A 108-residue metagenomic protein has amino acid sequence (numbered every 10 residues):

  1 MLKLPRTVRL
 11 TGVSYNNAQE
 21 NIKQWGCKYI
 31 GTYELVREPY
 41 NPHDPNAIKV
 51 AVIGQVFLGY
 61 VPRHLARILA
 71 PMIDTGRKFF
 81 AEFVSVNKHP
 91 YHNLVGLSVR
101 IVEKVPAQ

Functional and structural regions predicted by a protein language model:
M1-Q108: Conserved active-site motif detector
